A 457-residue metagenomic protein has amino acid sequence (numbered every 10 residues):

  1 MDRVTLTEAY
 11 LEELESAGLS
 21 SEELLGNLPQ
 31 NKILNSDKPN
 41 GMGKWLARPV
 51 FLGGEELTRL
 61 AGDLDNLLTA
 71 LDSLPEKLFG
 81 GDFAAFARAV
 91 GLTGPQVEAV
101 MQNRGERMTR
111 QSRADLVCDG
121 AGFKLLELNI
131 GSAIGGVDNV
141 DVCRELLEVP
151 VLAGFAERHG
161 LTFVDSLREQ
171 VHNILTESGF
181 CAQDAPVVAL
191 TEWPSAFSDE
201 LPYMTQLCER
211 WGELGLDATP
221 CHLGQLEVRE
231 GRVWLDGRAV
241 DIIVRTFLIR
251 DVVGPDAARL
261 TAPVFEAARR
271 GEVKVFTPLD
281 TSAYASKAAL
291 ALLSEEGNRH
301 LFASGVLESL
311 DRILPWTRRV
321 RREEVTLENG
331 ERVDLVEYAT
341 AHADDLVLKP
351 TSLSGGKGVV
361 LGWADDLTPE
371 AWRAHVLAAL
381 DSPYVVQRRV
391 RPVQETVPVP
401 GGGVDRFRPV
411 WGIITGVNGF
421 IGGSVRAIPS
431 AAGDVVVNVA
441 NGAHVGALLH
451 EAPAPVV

Functional and structural regions predicted by a protein language model:
M1-V457: Preference for protein termini
